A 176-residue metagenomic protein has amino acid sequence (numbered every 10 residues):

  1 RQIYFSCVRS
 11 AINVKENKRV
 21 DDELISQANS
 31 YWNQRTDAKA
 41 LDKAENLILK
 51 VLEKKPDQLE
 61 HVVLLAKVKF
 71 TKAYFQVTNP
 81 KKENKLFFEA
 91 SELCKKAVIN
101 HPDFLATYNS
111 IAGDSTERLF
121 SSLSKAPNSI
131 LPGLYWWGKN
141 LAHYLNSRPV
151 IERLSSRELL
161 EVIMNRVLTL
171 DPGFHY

Functional and structural regions predicted by a protein language model:
R1-N17, D21-D22, N29, V167-L170 (+1 more regions): Ligand-binding pocket scaffold of soluble enzyme catalytic domains
Y4, W32-R35, L49, Q58: Terminal alpha-helical segments
F5-V8, L64-V68: Hydrophobic transmembrane signal anchors and adjacent membrane-proximal interface regions, especially in viral
R19-N46, L65-L170: Short coil/linker segments at helix-helix boundaries
E53-K54, L170: Solenoid-like repeat scaffolds
K55-L65: Short N-terminal amphipathic alpha-helices
E60-H61, A106, Y176: Secondary-structure boundary/capping residues
